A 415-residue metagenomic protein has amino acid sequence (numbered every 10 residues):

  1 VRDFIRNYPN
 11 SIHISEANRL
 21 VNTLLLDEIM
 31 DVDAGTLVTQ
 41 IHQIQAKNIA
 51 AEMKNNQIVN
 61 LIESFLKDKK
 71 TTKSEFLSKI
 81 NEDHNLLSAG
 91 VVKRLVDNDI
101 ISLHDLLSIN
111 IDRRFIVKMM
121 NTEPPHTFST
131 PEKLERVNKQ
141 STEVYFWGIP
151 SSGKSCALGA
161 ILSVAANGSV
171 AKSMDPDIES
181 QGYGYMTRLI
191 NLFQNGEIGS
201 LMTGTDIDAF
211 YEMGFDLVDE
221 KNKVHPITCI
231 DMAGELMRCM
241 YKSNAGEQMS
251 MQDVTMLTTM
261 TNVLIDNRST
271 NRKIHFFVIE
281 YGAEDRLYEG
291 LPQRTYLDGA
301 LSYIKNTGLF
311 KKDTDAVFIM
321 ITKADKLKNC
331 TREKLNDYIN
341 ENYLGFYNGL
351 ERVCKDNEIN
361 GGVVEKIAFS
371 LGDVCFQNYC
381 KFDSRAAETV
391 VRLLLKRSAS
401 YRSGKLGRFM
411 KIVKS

Functional and structural regions predicted by a protein language model:
I5-E16, K47-N48, E52, L86: Short solvent-exposed coil/turn linkers within tandem alpha-helical repeat scaffolds
A17, V21-L24: TPR/TPR-like alpha-solenoid repeats
D99, L107-M120: Charged, amphipathic alpha-helical linker segments immediately N-terminal to NTP-binding catalytic cores
R114-E135: N-terminal pre-Walker A segment at the start of P-loop NTPase domains
F128-G204, V224: Conserved G1/Walker A P-loop phosphate-binding module
T187-Y241: Switch I (G2) and immediately adjacent beta-strands of P-loop GTPase domains
M240-D285: Inter-motif core of Ras-like GTPase G domains
N271-S415: Conserved GTP-binding G-domain of TRAFAC-class P-loop NTPases and closely related GTPase folds
